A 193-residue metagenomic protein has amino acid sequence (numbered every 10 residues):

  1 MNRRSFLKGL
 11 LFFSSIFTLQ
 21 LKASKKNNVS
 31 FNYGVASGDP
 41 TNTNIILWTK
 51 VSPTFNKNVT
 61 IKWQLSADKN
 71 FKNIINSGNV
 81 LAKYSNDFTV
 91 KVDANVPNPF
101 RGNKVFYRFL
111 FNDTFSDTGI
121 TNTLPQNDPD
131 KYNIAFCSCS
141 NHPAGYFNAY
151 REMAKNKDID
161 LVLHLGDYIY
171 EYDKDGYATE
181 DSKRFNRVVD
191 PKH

Functional and structural regions predicted by a protein language model:
S5-S24: N-terminal export signals
K26-H193: Divalent metal-dependent phosphoesterase catalytic cores across multiple superfamilies
